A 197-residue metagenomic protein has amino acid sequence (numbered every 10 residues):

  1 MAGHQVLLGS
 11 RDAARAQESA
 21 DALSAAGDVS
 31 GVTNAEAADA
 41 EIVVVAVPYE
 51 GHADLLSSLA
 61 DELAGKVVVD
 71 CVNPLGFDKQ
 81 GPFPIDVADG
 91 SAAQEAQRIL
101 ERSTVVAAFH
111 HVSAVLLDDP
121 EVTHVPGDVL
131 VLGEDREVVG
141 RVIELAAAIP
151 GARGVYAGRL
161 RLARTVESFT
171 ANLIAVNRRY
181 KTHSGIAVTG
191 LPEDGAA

Functional and structural regions predicted by a protein language model:
M1-A25, A148: NAD(P)+-binding Rossmann beta1-loop-alpha1 motif at the extreme N-terminus of oxidoreductases
A25-V67, C71-Q80: Rossmann-like NAD(P)-binding element
G31, T104-A108, G154-A157: General beta-strand structural signal in soluble alpha/beta enzymes
L59-G65, I99-E101, T123: Short, conserved loop/helix-junction motifs that constitute active-site signature segments in enzyme catalytic cores
F77, V112-L117: Conserved catalytic-site region of short-chain dehydrogenase/reductase
G81-D89, Q94, D119-E137: Short beta-strand and adjoining strand-loop segment in the mid-core of the Rossmann-like NAD(P)-dependent dehydrogenase
A88-H111: Rossmann-fold dehydrogenase core element
G127-A197: Active-site-lining helix/loop region of Rossmann-like oxidoreductase modules
